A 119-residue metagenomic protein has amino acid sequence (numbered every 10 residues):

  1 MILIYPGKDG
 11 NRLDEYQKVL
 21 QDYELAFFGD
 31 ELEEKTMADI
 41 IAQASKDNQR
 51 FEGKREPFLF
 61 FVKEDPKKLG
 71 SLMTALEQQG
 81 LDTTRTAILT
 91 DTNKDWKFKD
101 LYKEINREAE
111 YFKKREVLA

Functional and structural regions predicted by a protein language model:
M1-L3, A26, F58-F60, T86-I88: Ordered hydrophobic segments in well-structured contexts
M1-Q43, E116: N-terminal, charge-rich interaction modules
G7-D9, L32-E33, D65, D91-D95: Short beta-alpha junction loops
R12, M73-L118: Helix-rich interaction surfaces within compact, conserved domain-sized segments that mediate assembly or partner
D22-G29, F51-K54, G80, T84-A87: Generic detector of short, locally flexible boundary/turn motifs and exposed helical patches
M37-A42, F60-D65, K94-D100: Low-complexity, flexible helical/coil segments
S45-F51: Intrinsically disordered, low-complexity linkers and terminal tails enriched in Pro/Gly and often acidic or mixed-charge
F51-Q79: Mid-chain, well-packed structural core segment of small domains
